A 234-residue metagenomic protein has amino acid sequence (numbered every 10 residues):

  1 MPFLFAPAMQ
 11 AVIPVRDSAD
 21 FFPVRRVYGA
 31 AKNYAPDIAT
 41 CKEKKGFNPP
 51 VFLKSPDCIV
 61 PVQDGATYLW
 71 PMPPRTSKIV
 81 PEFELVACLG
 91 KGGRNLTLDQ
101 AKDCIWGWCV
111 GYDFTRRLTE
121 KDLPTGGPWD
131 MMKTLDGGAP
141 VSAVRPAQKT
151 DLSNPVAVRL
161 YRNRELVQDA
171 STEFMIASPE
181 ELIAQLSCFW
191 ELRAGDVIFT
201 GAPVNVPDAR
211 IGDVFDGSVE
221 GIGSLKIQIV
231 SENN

Functional and structural regions predicted by a protein language model:
M1-F189, R193, V197, N205-N234: Catalytic-core "active-site belt" of small-molecule-metabolizing enzymes, emphasizing His/Asp/Glu-rich regions
G201: Active-site pocket scaffolds in enzymes
